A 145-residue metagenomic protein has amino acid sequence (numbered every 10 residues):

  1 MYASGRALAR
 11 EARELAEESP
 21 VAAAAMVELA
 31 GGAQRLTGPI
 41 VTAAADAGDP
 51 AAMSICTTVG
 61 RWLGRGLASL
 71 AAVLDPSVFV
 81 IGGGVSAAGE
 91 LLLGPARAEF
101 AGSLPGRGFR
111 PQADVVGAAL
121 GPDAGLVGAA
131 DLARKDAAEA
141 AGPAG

Functional and structural regions predicted by a protein language model:
M1-G145: ATP-binding/phosphotransfer module of carbohydrate and carboxylate kinases, centering on a glycine-rich
